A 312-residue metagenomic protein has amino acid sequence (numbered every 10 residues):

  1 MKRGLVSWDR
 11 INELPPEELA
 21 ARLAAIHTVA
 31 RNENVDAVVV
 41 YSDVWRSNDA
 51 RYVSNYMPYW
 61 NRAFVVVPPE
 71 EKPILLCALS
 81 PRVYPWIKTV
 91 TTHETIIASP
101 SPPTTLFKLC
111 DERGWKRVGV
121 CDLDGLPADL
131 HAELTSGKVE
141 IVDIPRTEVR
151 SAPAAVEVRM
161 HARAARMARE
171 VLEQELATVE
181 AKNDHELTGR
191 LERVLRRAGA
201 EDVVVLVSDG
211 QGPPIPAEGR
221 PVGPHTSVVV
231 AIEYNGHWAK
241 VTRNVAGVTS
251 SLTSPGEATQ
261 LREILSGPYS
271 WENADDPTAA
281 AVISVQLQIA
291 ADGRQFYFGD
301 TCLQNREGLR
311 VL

Functional and structural regions predicted by a protein language model:
M1-L312: Active-site neighborhoods and metal-handling regions in enzymes and metal-associated proteins
